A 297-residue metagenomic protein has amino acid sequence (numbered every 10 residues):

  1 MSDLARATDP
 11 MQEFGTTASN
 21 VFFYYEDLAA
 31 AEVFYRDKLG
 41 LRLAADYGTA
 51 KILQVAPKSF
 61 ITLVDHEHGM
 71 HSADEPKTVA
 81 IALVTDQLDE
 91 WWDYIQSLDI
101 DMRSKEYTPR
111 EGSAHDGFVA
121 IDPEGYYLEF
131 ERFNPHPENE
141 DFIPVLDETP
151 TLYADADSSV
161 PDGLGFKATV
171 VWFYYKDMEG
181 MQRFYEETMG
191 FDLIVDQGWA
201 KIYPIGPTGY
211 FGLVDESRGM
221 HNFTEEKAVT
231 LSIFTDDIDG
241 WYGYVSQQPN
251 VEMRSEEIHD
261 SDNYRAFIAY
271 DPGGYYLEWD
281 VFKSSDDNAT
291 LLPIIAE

Functional and structural regions predicted by a protein language model:
S2-Q12, Q96-L164, G243-E297: Vicinal oxygen chelate
D3-A7, R42-K77, Y127-N134, D192-K227 (+1 more regions): Conserved short beta-strand elements that form part of the metal-binding/catalytic scaffold of enzyme active sites
T17-E26, I52-V55, M70-L98, D116-D122 (+5 more regions): Vicinal oxygen chelate
D27-R42, S97, D177-D192: Amphipathic alpha-helical segments
S159-G165, F173-K176, M181: Flexible, substrate/cofactor-facing loop regions flanked by secondary structure within enzyme catalytic domains
L164-K167, D196-Q197: Short gly/pro-enriched beta-turn/loop segments at secondary-structure junctions
